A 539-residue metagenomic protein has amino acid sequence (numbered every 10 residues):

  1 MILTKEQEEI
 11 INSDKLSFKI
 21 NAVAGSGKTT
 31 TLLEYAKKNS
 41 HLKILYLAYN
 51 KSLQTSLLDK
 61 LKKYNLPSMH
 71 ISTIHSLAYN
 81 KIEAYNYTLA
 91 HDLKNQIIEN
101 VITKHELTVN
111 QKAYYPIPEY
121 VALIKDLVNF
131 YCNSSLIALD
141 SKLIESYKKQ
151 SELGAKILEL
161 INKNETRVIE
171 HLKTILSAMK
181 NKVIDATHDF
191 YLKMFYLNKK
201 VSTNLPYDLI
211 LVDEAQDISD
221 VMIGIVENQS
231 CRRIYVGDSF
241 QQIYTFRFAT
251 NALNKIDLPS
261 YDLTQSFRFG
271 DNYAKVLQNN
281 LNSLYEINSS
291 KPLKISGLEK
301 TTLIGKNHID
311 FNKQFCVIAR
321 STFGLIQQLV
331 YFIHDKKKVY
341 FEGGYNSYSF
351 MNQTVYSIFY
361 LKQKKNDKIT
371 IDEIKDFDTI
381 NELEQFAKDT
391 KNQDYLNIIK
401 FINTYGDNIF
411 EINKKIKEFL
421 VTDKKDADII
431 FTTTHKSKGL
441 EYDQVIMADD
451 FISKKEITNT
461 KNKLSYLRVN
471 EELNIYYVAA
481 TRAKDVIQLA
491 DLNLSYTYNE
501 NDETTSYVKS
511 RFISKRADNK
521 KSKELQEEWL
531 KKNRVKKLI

Functional and structural regions predicted by a protein language model:
M1-Y87, Q278, T481: P-loop NTPase Walker
I2-N12, S17-K19, E165-T250, G439: Conserved helicase NTPase motor core
N21-S26, T30, E34, K38 (+12 more regions): Conserved helicase motor core of SF1/SF2 NTP-dependent helicases
K51-F130, D335-K336, F341-N346: Conserved P-loop NTPase-based nucleic-acid remodeling module centered on helicase motor cores
N86-S177, N366-F386: ATP-hydrolysis module of ASCE/P-loop NTPase motor domains, specifically the Walker B Asp-Glu catalytic pair
N133-S202, N392, L396-K424: Conserved helicase NTPase catalytic core signature
N307-I430, T434: Conserved helicase/translocase motor-coupling segment
I399-T432, K438-Q444, D449-Q526: C-terminal accessory regions
